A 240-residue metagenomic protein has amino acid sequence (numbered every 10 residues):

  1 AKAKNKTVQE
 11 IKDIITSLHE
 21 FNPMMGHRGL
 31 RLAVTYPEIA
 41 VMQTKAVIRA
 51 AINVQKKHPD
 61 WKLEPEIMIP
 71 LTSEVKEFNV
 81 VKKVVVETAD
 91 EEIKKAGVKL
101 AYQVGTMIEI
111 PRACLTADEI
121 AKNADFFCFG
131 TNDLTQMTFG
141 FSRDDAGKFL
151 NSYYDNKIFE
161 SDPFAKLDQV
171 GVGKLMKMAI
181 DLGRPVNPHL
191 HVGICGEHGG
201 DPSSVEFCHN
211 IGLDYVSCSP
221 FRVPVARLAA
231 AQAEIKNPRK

Functional and structural regions predicted by a protein language model:
A1-K240: Conserved alpha/beta-domain cores
